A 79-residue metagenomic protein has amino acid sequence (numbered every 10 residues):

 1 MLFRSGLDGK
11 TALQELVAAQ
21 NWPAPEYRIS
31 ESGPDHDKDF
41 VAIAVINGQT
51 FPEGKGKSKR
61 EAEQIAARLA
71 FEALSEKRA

Functional and structural regions predicted by a protein language model:
M1-A79: Double-stranded RNA-binding/processing signature
